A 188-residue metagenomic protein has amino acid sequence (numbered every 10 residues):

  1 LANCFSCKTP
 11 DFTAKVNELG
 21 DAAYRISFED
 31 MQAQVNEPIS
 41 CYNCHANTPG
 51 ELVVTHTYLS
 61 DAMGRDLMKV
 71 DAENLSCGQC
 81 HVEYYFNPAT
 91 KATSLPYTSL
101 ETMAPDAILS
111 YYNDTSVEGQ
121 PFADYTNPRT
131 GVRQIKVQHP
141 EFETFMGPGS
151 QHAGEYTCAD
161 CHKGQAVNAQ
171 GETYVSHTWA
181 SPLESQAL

Functional and structural regions predicted by a protein language model:
N17-N43, T48-L188: Primarily the internal scaffold of c-type cytochrome electron-transfer domains, especially repeated/multiheme c-type
